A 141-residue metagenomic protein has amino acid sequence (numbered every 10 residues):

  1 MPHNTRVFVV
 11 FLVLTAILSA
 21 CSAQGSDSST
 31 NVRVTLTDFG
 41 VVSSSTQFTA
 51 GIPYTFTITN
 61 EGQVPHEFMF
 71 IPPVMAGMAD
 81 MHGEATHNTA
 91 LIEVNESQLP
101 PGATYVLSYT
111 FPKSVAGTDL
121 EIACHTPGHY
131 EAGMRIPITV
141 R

Functional and structural regions predicted by a protein language model:
M1-V9: Bacterial N-terminal signal peptides that target proteins for export
I17-A20: C-terminal motif of bacterial Sec signal peptides marking the signal peptidase cleavage site
S22-Q24: Bacterial signal peptide processing site
D27-Y54: N-terminal edge beta-strand
I58-N60: Asparagine-centered strand-capping/turn motif at beta-strand->loop junctions
E67-I71: Beta-strand signatures of extracellular beta-sandwich domains
V74-A85: Short aromatic-acidic-glycine turn motif
I92-R141: Extracellular/periplasmic metallocenter environments
